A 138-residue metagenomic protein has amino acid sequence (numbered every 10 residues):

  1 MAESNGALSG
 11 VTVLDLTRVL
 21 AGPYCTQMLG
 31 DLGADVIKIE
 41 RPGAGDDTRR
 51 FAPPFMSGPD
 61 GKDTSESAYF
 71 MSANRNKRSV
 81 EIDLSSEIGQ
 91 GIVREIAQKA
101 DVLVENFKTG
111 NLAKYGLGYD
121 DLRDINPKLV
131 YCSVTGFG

Functional and structural regions predicted by a protein language model:
M1-G138: N-terminal helix-loop segment corresponding to the beta1-alpha1 unit of nucleotide/adenylate-binding folds
